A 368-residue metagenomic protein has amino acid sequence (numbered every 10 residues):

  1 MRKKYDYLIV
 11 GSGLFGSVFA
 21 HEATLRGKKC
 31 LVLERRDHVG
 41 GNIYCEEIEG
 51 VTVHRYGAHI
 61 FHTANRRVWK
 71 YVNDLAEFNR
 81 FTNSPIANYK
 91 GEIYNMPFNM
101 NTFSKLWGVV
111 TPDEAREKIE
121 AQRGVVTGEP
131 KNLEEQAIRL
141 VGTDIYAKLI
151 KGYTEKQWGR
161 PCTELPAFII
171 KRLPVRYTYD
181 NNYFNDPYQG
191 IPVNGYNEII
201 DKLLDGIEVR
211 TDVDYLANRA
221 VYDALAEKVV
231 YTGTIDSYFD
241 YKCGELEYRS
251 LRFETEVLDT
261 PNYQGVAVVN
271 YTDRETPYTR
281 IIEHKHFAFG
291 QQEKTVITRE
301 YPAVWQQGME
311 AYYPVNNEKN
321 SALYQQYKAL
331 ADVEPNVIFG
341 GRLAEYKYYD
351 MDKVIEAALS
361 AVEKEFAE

Functional and structural regions predicted by a protein language model:
Y5-V32, V362, F366: N-terminal Rossmann-like FAD-binding beta1-loop-alpha1 element of flavoenzymes
L14-F15, D37-H38, N101, E155 (+5 more regions): Short, solvent-exposed loop/turn segments at secondary-structure junctions
H21-E49: Glycine-rich FAD pyrophosphate-binding loop
R26, L216-L330: Mid-domain catalytic core of redox enzymes that form a hydrophobic substrate pocket/lid adjacent to a catalytic redox
E47-R55, D180-Y183: Short glycine/proline- and charge-enriched loop/turn segments that cap or connect secondary-structure elements
A58-E92: N-terminal FAD cofactor-binding segment of flavoenzymes
A87-Y94, M100-E227, T232-T234, F239: Active-site/ligand-binding neighborhood in enzyme catalytic cores
E310-E368: C-terminal catalytic lobe of FAD-dependent flavoproteins
